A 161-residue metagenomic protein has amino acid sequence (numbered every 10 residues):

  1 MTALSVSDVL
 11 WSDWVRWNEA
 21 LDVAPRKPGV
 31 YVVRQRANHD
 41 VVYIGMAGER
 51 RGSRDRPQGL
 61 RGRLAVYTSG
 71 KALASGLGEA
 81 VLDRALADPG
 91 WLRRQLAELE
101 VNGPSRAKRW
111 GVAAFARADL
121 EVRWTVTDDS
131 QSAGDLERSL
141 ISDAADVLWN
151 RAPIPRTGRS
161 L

Functional and structural regions predicted by a protein language model:
M1-V42, M46-L161: Boundary/linker segments flanking structured domains
